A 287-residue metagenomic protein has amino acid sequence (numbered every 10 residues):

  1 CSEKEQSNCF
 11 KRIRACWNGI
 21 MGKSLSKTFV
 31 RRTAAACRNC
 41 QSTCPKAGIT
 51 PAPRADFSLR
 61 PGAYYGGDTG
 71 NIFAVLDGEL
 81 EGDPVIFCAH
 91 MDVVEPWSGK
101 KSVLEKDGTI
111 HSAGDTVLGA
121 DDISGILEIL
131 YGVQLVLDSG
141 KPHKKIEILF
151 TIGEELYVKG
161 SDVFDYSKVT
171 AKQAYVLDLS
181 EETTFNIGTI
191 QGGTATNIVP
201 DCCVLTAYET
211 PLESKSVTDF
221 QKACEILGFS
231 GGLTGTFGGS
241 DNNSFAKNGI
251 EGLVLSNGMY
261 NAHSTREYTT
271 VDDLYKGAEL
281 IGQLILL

Functional and structural regions predicted by a protein language model:
E5, F10-P45: N-terminal hydrophobic or amphipathic helices/low-complexity stretches enriched in small/hydrophobic/Pro/Gly
T28, S180-L287: Metal-dependent amide/peptide-bond hydrolase catalytic core, centered on the "pita-bread" metallohydrolase fold
T43-E81: A non-catalytic alpha/beta surface segment that caps or lines the substrate-entry region of metallo-dependent hydrolase
D68-T69, L80-V85, S98-K100, K106-D107 (+4 more regions): Short coil/turn connectors at secondary-structure junctions
V75-G119: Catalytic-core environment of secreted peptidases
S98-K100, V158-V163, P200: Short acidic, glycine/serine/threonine-rich loops at helix termini
H111-A120, G231-T234, T265: Short pre-catalytic strand/loop immediately N-terminal to key active-site residues, enriched for Gly-Thr
L118-T189, Y208: Acidic/histidine-rich catalytic neighborhood of metal-dependent amide-processing enzymes
